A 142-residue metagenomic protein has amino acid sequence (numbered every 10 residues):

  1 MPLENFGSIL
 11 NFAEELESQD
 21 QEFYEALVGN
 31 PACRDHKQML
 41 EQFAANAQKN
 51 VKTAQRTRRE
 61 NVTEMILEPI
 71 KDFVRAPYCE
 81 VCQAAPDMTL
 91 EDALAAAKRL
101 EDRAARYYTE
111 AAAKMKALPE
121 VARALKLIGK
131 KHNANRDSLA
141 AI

Functional and structural regions predicted by a protein language model:
M1-A26, N30, R34: The feature marks the first
P2-N5, T53-T57, N61-E64, E91-L94 (+1 more regions): Domain-length accessory/inserted modules outside core catalytic folds
F6, H36, L90, A117-V121: Residue-level recognition of alpha-helical structural elements
A13, D20, A26-L27, P77-K116: Acidic/histidine-rich alpha-helical segments that form the ligand environment of transition-metal centers
A13-Y24, L40-R58, E101-A104, L125-L139: Alpha-helical transition-metal enzyme core signature, strongest for iron centers
P31-R34, A54-T57, N61, E68 (+3 more regions): Hydrophobic stripe of amphipathic alpha-helices that form coiled-coil interfaces
R56-L90: Carboxylate-rich helix-loop segments that flank metal/cofactor sites and access channels in metalloenzymes
E110-G129: Acidic interhelical loop/turn segments
